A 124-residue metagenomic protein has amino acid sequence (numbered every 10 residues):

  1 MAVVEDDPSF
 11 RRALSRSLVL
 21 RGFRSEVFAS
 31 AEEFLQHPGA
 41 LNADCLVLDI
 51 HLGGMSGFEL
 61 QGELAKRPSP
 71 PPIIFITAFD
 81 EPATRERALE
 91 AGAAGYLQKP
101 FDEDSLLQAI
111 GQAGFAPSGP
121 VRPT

Functional and structural regions predicted by a protein language model:
E5: Conserved acidic carboxylate
P8-E26, A113: Two-component/phosphorelay signaling modules centered on CheY-like receiver
V27-C45: Acidic, metal-coordinating helix/loop segments flanking the phosphotransfer/catalytic sites of two-component signaling
S30, S56-E59: Acidic catalytic/metal-coordinating carboxylates
D49, T77: Active-site residues of response regulator receiver
F58-S69: Short amphipathic alpha-helix used as the core "switch/output" element in two-component signaling
E59, D80-G95: Alpha4 helix (beta4-alpha4-beta5 surface) of REC/receiver domains from two-component response regulators
A83, F101-G111: C-terminal output helix
